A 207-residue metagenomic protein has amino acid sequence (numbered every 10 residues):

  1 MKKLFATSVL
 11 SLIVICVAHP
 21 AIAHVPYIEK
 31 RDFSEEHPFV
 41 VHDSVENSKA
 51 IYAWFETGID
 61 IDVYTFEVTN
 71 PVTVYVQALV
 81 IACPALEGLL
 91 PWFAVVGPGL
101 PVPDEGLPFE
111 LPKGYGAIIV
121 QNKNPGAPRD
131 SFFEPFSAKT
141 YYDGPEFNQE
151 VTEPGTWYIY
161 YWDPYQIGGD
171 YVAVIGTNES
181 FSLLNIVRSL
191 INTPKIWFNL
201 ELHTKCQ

Functional and structural regions predicted by a protein language model:
M1-A6: Positively charged n-region of N-terminal signal peptides that target proteins for export
S8-C16: Bacterial N-terminal signal peptides
L10, I81, P164: Residue-level marker of positions within ordered structural domains that often coincide with functionally constrained
V17-A18, V63: Long alpha-helical, hydrophobic tracts
H19-A23: Sec/Tat signal peptide C-region and signal peptidase I cleavage site
H24-F39, Y64, A85, P91-V102 (+1 more regions): C-terminal edge strands of extracellular/lumenal beta-sandwich accessory domains
D43-T69, T73, A78-A82, W92-A94 (+1 more regions): Non-catalytic, beta-strand-enriched accessory regions in extracellular/secretory proteins and membrane protein
L100-F132: Extracellular/luminal beta-rich ligand-recognition and adhesion surfaces characterized by aromatic-Gly/Pro-enriched
